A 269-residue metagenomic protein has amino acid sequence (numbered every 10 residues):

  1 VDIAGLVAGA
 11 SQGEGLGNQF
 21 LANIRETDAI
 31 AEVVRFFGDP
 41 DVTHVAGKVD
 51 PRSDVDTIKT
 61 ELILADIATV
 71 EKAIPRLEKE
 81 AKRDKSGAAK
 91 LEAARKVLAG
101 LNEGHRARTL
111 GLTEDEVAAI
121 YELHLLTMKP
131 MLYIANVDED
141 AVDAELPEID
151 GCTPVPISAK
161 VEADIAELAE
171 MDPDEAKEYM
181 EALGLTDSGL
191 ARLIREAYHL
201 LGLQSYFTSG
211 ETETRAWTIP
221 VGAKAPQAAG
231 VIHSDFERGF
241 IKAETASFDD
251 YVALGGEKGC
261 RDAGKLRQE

Functional and structural regions predicted by a protein language model:
V1-E32, F36-K59, L112-L123, L266: Switch II of P-loop NTPase G domains
D2, F20, A31, V70 (+3 more regions): Residue-level signature of catalytic and energy-coupling elements of molecular machines, predominantly ATP/GTP-dependent
G9, V42, A73, D143 (+1 more regions): Active-site-proximal flexible loops/turns
Q12, I63, S234-E237: Amphipathic alpha-helical protein-protein interaction surfaces
A22, E26, T60, H199 (+1 more regions): Short, intrinsically disordered, mixed-charge
V34-T69, P154-E170: Short, exposed interaction patches on small structured surface elements
R52, T57-A94: Extended, highly charged alpha-helical segments
R76-E269: C-terminal-of-GTPase-core extension/linker across diverse P-loop GTPases
